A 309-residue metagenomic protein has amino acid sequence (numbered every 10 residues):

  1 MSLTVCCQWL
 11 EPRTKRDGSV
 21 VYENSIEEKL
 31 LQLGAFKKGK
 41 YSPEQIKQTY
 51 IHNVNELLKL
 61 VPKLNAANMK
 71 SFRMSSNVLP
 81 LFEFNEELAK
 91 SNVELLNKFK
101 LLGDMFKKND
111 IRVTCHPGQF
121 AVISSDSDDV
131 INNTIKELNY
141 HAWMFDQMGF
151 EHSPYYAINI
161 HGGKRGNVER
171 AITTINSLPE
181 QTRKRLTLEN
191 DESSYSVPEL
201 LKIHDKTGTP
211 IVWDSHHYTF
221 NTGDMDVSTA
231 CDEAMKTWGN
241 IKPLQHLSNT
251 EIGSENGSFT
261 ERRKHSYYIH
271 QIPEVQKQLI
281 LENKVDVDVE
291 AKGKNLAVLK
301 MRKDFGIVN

Functional and structural regions predicted by a protein language model:
M1-R112, A121-S124, D129-N132, W143 (+8 more regions): Alpha/beta catalytic barrel-like cores
H116, D214, V287: Conserved, mostly hydrophobic/aromatic
Q119, E192, H217: Short, glycine/acidic-enriched loop or turn micro-motifs at the edges of active sites
I131-M148, H152-P154, N159-P179: Extended substrate/RNA-proximal surfaces in nucleic-acid metabolism proteins
N159-R165, R185-E192, E290: Catalytic beta/alpha-barrel core
N167-R170, Y195-E199: Active-site-adjacent beta->alpha loops and helix N-cap segments on the catalytic face of soluble alpha/beta enzymes
A171-R185, T209-P210, S215-H216: Catalytic pocket-lining loop regions of alpha/beta-barrel enzymes, especially the amidohydrolase/enolase/GH5 lineages
Y195-S196, H216-T222: Short acidic, Gly/Ser-rich segments with clustered Asp/Glu that frequently serve as metal-coordination loops in enzyme
